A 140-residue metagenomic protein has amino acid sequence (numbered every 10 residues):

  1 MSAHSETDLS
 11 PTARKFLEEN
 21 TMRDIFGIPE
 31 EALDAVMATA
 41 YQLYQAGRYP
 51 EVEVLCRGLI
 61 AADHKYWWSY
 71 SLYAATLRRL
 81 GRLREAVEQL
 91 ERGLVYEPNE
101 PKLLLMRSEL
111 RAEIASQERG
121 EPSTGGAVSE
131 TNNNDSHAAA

Functional and structural regions predicted by a protein language model:
M1-P29: Long, contiguous interaction/recruitment modules in multidomain scaffold/adaptor proteins
F26, E30-A61: Alpha-helical segment of the N-proximal tetratricopeptide repeat
